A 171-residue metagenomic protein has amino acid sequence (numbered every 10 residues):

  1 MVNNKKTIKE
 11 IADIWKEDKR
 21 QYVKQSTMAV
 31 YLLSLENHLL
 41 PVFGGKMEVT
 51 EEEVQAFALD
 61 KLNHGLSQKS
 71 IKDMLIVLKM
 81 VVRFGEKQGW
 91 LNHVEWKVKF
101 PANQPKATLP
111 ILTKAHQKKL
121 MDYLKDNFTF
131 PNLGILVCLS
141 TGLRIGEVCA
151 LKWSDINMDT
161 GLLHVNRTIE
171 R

Functional and structural regions predicted by a protein language model:
M1-V2, N92: A short N-terminal helical cap/helix-turn-helix that marks the beginning of AMP-binding/adenylate-forming
V2-K5, K97-K99: Short, basic/polar amphipathic helix motif occurring as a linker/hinge flanking DNA-binding modules in transcription
N3-F84: Short, Lys/Arg-enriched alpha-helical recognition elements, typified by the DNA-recognition helix
Q68, K72, K87, L91-N92 (+4 more regions): Basic, Lys/Arg- and aromatic-enriched nucleic-acid-binding interface segment
G161-L163: Hydrophobic residues embedded in beta-strands of well-ordered beta-sheets
N166: Radical SAM [4Fe-4S] cluster-binding motif and immediate context
